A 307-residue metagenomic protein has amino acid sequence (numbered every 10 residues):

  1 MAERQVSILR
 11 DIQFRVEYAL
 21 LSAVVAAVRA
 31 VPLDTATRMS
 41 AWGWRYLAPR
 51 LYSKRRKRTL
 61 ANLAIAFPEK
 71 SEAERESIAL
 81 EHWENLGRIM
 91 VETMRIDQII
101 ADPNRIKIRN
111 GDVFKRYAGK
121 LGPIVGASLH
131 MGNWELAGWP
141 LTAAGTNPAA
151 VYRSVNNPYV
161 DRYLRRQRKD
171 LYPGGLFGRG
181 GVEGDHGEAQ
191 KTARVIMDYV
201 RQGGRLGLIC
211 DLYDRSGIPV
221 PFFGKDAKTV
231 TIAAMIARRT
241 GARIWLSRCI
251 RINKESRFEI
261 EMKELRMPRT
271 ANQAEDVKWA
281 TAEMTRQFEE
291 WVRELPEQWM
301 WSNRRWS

Functional and structural regions predicted by a protein language model:
A2-S128, Y163-R166: Membrane-anchoring hydrophobic helices of lipid-metabolizing enzymes
E3-I12, L51, E76-L80, R116-K120 (+3 more regions): Non-catalytic C-terminal accessory region of glycerolipid acyltransferases and related lyso-lipid remodeling enzymes
A23, R58, D112, L136 (+4 more regions): Short Gly/charged-rich anion-binding patches and loops
K57-R58, N157-P158, A227-V230: Active-site metal-coordination segments of metallo-dependent hydrolases
M90-T93, H130-E135, Q287, W291: Juxtamembrane/interfacial segments around transmembrane helices
G111, V151-R153, G178-G181, K263-L265 (+1 more regions): Conserved beta-strand termini and adjacent loop/short-helix elements that scaffold enzyme active sites in alpha/beta
K120-G187, L212-V220, R251, E255: Catalytic core of membrane glycerolipid acyltransferases/transacylases, capturing the structured, soluble-facing
